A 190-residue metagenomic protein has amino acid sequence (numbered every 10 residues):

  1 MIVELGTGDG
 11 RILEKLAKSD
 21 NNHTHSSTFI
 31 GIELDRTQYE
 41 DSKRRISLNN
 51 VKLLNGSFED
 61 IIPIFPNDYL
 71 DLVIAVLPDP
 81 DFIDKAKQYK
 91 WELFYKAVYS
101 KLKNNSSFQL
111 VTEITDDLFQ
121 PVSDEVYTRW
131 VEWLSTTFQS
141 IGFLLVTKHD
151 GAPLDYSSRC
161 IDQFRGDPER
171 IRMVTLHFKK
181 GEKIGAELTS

Functional and structural regions predicted by a protein language model:
D9-T24: Conserved SAM-binding loop of SAM-dependent methyltransferases across substrates and taxa, primarily the Class I
S42-K43: Conserved SAM-binding loop
N49-F58: Conserved SAM-binding strand-loop segment of SAM-dependent methyltransferases
P63-L72: A short acidic, Gly/Pro-enriched loop at the edge of an enzyme's catalytic core that lines a small-molecule cofactor
D71-Y89: A short SAM/SAH-binding and catalytic strip from SAM-dependent methyltransferases
Y89-N104: A short glycine-rich, Lys/Arg-flanked "PGG" loop and its adjoining helix->strand segment in the class I
N105-E113: Conserved beta-strand signature within the Rossmann-like core of class I S-adenosyl-L-methionine
Q120-S190: Class I S-adenosyl-L-methionine
